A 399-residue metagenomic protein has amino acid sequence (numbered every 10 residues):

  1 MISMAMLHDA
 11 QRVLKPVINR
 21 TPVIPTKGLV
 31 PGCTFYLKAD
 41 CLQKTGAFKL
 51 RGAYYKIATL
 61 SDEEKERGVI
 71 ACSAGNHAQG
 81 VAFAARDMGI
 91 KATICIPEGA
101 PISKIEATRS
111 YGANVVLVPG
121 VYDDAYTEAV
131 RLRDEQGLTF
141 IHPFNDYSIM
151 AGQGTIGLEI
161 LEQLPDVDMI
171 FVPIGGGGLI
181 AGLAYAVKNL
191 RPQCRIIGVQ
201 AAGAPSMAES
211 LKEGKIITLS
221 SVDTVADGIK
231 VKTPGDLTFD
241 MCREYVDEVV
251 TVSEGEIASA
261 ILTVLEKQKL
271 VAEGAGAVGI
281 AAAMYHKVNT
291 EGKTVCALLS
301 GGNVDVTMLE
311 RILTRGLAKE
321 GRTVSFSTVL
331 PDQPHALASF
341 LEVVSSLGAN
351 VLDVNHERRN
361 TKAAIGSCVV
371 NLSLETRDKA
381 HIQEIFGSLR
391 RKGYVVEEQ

Functional and structural regions predicted by a protein language model:
M1-Q399: PLP-dependent amino-acid enzyme catalytic core
